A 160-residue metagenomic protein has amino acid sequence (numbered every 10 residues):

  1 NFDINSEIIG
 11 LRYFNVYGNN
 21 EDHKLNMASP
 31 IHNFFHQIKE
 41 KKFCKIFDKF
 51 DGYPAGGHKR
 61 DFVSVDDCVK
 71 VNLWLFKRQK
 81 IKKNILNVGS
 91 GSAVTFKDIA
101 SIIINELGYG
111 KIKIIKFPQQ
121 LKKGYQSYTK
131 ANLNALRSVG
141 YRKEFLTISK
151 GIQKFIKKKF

Functional and structural regions predicted by a protein language model:
N1-F14, N33-E40: Active-site Tyr-X1-5-Lys
F14-N15, K150: Conserved beta-strand edge residues that scaffold enzyme active sites
V16-G18, C68: Conserved sequence/active-site signature of Rossmann-fold short-chain dehydrogenase/reductase
N19-D22, A135: Short beta-loop-alpha junction of Rossmann-like oxidoreductase domains
E21-N26, Y125-S127: Short, solvent-exposed loop/turn segments at secondary-structure boundaries
I38-F160: C-terminal substrate-binding subdomain of Rossmann-fold SDR/epimerase-dehydratase oxidoreductases
